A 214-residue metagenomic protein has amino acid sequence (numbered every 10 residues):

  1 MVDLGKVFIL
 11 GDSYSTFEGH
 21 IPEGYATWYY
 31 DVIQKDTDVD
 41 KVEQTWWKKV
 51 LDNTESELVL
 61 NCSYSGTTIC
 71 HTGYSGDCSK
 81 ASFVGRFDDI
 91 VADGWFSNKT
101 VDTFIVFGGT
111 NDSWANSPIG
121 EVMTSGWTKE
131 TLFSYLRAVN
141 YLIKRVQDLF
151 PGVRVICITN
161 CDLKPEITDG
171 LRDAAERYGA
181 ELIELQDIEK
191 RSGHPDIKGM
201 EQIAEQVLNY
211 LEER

Functional and structural regions predicted by a protein language model:
D3-V7: Extreme N-terminal starter segment of soluble prokaryotic enzymes
F8, D40, L185-I188: Catalytic phosphate/metal-binding cores of nucleic-acid and nucleotide-processing enzymes, i.e., regions that mediate
F8-L10, I105: Structural motif
L10-G11, C62, I158: Short hydrophobic segments within beta-strands
G11-D12, G109: Active-site glycine-centered loops adjacent to acidic/histidine catalytic or metal-binding residues that shape
Y14-S15, G199: Short active-site segment of divalent metal-dependent hydrolases/proteases that encodes the spacing between
Y25-G120: Conserved SGNH/GDSL esterase-like catalytic core that processes O-acyl groups on lipids and polysaccharides
S82-R214: Alpha-helical cap/lid subdomain in secreted, periplasmic, or secretory-pathway luminal O-acyl-processing enzymes
